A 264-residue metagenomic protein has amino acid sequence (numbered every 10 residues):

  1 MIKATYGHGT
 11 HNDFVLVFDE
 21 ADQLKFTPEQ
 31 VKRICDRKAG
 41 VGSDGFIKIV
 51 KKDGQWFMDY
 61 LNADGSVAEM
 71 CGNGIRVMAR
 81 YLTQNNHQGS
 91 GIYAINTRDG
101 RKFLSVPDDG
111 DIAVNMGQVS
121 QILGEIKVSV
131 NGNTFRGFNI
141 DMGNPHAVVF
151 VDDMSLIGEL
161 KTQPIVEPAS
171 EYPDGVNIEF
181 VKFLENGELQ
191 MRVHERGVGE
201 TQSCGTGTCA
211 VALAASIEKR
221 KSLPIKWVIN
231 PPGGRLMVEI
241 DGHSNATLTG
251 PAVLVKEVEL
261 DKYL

Functional and structural regions predicted by a protein language model:
M1-D108, A147-L264: A glycine-rich beta-to-alpha transition motif near the start of alpha/beta enzyme domains, typified by
I112-G117: Short, solvent-exposed secondary-structure boundary/capping segments
Q118-G137, E159-K161: Active-site glycine-rich loop that binds ribose-phosphate moieties when present
S129-L156: Internal active-site segments that recognize and position negatively charged phosphoryl groups and nucleotide moieties
